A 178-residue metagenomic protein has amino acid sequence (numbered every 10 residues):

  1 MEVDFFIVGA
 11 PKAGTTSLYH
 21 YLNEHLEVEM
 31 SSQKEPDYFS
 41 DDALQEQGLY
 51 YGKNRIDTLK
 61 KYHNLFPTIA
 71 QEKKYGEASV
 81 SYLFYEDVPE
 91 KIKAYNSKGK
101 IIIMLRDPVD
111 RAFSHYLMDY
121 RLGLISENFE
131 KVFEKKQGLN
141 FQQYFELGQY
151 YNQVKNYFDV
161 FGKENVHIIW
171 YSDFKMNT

Functional and structural regions predicted by a protein language model:
M1-S79, Y95-G99, M104, P108-L124 (+2 more regions): PAPS-dependent sulfotransferase catalytic core
P11, F84, E146: Nucleotide-sugar-dependent glycosyltransferase donor-binding/catalytic pocket residues
L59-H63, P89, V154-K155: Generic structural signal for well-ordered alpha-helices, preferentially at hydrophobic/aromatic core positions
Y75-S81, N140-T178: Phosphate-binding beta-loop-alpha motif at adenosine-nucleotide cofactor sites
F84-D87, F113: Short N-terminal helix/helix-N-cap motif within the alpha/beta-hydrolase-1
E86-P89, T178: Conserved strand-to-helix beginnings and helix N-cap segments that scaffold or border functional pockets
